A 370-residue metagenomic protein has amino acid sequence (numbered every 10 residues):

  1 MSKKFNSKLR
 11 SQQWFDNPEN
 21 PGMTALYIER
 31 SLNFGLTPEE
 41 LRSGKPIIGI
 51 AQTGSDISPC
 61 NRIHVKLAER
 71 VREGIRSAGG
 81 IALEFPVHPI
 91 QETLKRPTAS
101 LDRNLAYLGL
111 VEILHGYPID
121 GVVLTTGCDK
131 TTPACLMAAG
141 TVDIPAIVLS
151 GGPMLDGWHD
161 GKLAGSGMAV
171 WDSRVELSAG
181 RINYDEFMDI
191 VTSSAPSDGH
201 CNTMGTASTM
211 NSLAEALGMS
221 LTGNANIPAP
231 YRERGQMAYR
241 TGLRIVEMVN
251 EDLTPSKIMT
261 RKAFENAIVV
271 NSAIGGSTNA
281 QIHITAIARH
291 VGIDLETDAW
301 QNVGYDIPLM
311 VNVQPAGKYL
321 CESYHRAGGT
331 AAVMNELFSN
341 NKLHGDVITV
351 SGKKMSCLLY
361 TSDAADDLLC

Functional and structural regions predicted by a protein language model:
S2-R42: N-terminal amphipathic/basic leader segments beginning at the initiator methionine
K8-D16, I48-S55, F85-P97, L114 (+4 more regions): Gly-rich Lys/Arg/Thr-decorated short loops/hinges at beta-loop-alpha junctions or inter-strand turns that position
W14-P18, R42, G79-P86, Y184-I190 (+6 more regions): Flexible, glycine/charged-enriched surface loops at secondary-structure junctions
E40-I144: Long, structured ligand/cofactor-binding scaffold of large enzymes
S55-L67, G276, I282-I293: Alpha-helical support elements that line or immediately flank enzyme active sites and cofactor-binding pockets
S100-N266, N271, G276: Active-site cavity-forming subdomains of large catalytic enzyme subunits
G304-Y305, V311-L359: Phosphate/diphosphate-binding loops
Y360-A365: Conserved small/polar residues in nucleotide/adenosyl-binding loops
